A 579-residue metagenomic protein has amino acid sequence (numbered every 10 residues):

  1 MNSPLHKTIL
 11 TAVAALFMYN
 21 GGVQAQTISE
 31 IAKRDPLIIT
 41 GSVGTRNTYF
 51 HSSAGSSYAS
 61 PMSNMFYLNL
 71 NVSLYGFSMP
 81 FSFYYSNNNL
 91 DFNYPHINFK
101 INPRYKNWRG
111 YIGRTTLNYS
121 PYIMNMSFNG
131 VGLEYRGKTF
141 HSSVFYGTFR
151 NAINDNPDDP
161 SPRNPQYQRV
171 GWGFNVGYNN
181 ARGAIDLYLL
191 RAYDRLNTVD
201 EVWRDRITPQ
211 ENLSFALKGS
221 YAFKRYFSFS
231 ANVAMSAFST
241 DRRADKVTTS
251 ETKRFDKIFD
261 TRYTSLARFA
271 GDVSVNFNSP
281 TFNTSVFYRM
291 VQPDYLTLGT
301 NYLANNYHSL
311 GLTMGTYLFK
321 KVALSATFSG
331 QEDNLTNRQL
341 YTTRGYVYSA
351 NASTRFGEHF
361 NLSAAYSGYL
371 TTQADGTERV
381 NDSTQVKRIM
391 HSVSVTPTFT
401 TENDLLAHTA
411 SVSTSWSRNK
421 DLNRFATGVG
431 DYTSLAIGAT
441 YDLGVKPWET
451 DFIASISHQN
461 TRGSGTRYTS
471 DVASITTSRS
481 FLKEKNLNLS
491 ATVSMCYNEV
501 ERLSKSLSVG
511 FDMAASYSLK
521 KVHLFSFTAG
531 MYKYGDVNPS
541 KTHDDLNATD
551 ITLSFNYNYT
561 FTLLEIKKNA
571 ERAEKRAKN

Functional and structural regions predicted by a protein language model:
M1-A32, Y532, N558-N579: Cleavable N-terminal export/targeting peptides
Q26-A54, S60-P61, V72-F81, P103-G110 (+3 more regions): Transmembrane beta-strand segments of Gram-negative outer membrane beta-barrel proteins
T48, G55-Y67, Y94, V176-Y178 (+2 more regions): Exposed, low-structure sequence patches enriched in small/polar residues
T48-F50, A54-R104, L117, S349 (+1 more regions): Transmembrane beta-barrel domains of Gram-negative outer membranes and organellar outer membranes
A59-F66, L74-M79, D91-I97, N107 (+4 more regions): Outer-membrane beta-barrel translocator/receptor signature
F83-T148, F277, N283, M290-P293: Outer membrane beta-barrel
L117-Y122, R163-P165, V202-Q210, R262-Y263: Outer-membrane beta-barrel proteins
Y146, N151-E201, P209: Hydrophobic, small-residue-rich alpha-helical packing segments that form membrane-like cores
